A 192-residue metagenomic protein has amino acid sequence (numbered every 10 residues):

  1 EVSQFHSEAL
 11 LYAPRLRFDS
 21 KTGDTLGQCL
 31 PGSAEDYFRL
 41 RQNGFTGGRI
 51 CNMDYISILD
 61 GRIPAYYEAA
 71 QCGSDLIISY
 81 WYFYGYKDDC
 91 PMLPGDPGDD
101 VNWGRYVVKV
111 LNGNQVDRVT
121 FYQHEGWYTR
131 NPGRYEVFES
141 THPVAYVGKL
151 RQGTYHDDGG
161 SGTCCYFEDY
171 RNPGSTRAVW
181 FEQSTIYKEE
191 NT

Functional and structural regions predicted by a protein language model:
E1-G104, N114-T192: A domain-level signal for the mature, folded cores of soluble proteins
K109-G113: Short beta-strand micro-motifs enriched in acidic
